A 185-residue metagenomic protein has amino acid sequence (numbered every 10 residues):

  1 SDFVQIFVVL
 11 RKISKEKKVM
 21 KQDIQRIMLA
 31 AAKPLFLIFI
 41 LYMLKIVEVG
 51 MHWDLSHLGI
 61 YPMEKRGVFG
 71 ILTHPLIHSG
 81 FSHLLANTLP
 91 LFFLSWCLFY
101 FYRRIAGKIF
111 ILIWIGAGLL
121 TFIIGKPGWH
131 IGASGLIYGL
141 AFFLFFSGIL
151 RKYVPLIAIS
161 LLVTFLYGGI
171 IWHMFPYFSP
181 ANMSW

Functional and structural regions predicted by a protein language model:
F3-V19: Short, Lys/Arg-enriched N-terminal segments with co-localized hydrophobic residues within the first ~10-30 amino acids
K17-W185: A detector for small-residue-rich transmembrane helices and their helix-helix packing motifs
